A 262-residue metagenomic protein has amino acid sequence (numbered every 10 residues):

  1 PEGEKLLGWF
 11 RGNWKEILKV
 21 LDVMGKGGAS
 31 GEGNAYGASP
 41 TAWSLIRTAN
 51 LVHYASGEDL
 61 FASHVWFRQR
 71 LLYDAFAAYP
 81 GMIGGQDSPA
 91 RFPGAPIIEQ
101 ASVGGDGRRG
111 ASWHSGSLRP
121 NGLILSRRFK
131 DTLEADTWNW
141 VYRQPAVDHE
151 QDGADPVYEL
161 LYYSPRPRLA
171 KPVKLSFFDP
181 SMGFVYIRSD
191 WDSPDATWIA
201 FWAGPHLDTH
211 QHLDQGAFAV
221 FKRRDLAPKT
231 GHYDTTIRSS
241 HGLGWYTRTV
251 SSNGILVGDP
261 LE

Functional and structural regions predicted by a protein language model:
G3-A29, W66-I83: Long, well-ordered core segments of solenoidal/helical folds
S30-E262: Extended polysaccharide-engagement surfaces of secreted carbohydrate-active enzymes
